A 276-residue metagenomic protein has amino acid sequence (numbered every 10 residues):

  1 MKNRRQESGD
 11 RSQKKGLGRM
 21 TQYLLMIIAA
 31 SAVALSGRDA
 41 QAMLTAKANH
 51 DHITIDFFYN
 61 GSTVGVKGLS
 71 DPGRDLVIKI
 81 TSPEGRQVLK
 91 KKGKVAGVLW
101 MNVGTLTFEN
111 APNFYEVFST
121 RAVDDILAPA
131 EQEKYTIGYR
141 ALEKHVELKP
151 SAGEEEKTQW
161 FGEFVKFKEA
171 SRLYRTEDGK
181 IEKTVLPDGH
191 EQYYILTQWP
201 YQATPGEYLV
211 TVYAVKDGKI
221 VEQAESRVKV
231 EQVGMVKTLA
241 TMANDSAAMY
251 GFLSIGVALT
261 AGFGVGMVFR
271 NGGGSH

Functional and structural regions predicted by a protein language model:
M1-A40: Short, basic, low-complexity termini and linkers enriched in Ser/Thr/Gly/Pro that act as targeting/leader peptides
A42-Y59: N-terminal edge beta-strand
S62-V66: Structural beta-strand segments of beta-rich domains
R86-L106: Membrane-embedded segments
M101-P200: Membrane-proximal low-complexity regions enriched in glycine and acidic/polar residues
Q202-Q232: Extended, hydrophilic extramembrane loops/domains of integral membrane proteins
V221-G251: Short, aromatic-rich amphipathic segments at membrane interfaces that lie adjacent to a transmembrane helix or signal
L259-H276: Juxtamembrane interface at the cytosolic side of transmembrane helices
